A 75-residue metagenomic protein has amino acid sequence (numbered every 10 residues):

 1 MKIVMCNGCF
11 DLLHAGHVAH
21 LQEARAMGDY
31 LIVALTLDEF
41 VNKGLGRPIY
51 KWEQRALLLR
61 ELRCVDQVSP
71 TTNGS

Functional and structural regions predicted by a protein language model:
M1-S75: Nucleotidyltransferase catalytic core that binds NTPs
